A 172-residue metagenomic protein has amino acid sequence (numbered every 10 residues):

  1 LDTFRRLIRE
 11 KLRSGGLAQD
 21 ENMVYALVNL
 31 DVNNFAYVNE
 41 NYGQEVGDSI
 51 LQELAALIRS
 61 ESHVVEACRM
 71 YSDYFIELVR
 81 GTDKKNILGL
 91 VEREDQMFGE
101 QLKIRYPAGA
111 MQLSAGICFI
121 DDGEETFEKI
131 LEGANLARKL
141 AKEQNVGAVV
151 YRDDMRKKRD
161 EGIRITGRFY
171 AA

Functional and structural regions predicted by a protein language model:
L1-A26, N33-S60, C68-S72, I76 (+3 more regions): Conserved long alpha-helical elements within nucleotide-processing catalytic cores of c-di-GMP signaling and class III
D2, E10-S14, D121, L136-A172: C-di-GMP signaling machinery
S14-G15, S60-V64, D95-A108: Short catalytic/binding micro-motifs of nucleotide second-messenger systems
A26, R69-R80, G99, K103-L140 (+1 more regions): A short glycine-enriched loop-to-beta-strand structural element that forms part of the catalytic core of nucleotide
F35-V38, V79, K158-I163: Short, solvent-exposed polar/charged micro-motifs at secondary-structure junctions
Q44, K84, G123-E124, M155: Short strand->helix junction
E45-S49, G89, A110, E125 (+3 more regions): Charged, alpha-helix-enriched surfaces in structured cytosolic catalytic cores of large nucleotide-utilizing machines
A56, K85, G89-E92, Q96 (+3 more regions): Replace "anionic and nucleotidyl ligands
